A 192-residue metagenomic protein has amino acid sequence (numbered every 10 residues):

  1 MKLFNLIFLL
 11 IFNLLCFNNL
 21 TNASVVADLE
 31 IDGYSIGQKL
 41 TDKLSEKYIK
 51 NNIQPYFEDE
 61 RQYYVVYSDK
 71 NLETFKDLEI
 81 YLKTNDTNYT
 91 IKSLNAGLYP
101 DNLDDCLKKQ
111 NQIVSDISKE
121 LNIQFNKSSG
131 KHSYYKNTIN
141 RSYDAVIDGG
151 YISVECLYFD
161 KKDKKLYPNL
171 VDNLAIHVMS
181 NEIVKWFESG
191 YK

Functional and structural regions predicted by a protein language model:
M1-S24: Classical Sec-dependent N-terminal signal peptides that target proteins to the secretory pathway
L14, N71, N85-T87, Y134-K136 (+1 more regions): Sterically constrained small-residue positions within well-ordered secondary structures of folded domains
L15-N18, K70, E155, E182: Serine/proline-rich low-complexity intrinsically disordered segments, especially terminal tails, linkers
A23-Q62, S93-K192: Non-cytosolic coordination micro-motifs
K43-T87: N-terminal, post-signal-peptide region of Sec/Tat-exported proteins
N88-K92: Short beta-rich binding modules
